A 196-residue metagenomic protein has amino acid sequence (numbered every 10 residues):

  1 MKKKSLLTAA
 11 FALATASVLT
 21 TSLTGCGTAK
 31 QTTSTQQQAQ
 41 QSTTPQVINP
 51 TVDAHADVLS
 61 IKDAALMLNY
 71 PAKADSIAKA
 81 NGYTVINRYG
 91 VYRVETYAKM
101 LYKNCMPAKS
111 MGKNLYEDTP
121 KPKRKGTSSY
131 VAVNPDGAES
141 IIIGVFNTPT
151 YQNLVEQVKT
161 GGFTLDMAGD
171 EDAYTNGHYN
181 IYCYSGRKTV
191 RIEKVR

Functional and structural regions predicted by a protein language model:
K2-L13: Bacterial N-terminal signal peptides that target proteins for export
T21-G25: C-terminal motif of bacterial Sec signal peptides marking the signal peptidase cleavage site
G27-A29: Bacterial signal peptide processing site
T33-I61: Post-signal peptide N-terminal segment of mature Sec-exported envelope proteins
H55-L59, L66-T84, S140-R196: Non-cytosolic coordination micro-motifs
N69-V94, M106-T119: Extracytoplasmic beta-rich ectodomain segments of secreted or membrane-anchored proteins
Y89-M106, E171-Y182: Ser/Thr-rich, low-complexity intrinsically disordered terminal regions
L101-E171: Long, charged/polar, surface-exposed segments that mediate recognition or autoinhibition
